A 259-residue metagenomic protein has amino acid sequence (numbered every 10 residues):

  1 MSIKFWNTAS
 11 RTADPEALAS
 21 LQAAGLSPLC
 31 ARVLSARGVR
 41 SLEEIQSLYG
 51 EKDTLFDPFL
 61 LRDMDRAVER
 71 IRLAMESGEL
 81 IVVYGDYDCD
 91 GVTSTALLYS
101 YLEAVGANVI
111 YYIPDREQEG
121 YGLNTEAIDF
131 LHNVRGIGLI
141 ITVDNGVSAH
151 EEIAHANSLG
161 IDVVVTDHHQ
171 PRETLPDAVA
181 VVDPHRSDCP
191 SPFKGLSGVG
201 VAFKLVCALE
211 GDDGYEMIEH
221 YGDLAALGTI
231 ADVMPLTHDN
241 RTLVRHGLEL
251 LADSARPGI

Functional and structural regions predicted by a protein language model:
M1-I259: Replace "Mg2+/Mn2+-dependent" with "divalent metal-dependent
